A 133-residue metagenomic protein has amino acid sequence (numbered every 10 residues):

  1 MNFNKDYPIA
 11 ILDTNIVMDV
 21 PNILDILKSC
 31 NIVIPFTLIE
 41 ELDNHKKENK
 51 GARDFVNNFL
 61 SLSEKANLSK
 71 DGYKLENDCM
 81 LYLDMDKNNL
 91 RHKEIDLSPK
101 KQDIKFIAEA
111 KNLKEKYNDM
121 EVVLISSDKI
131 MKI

Functional and structural regions predicted by a protein language model:
F3-V123, K129-I133: Active-site-proximal, substrate-binding regions of enzyme catalytic domains and RNA-binding/basic surfaces
